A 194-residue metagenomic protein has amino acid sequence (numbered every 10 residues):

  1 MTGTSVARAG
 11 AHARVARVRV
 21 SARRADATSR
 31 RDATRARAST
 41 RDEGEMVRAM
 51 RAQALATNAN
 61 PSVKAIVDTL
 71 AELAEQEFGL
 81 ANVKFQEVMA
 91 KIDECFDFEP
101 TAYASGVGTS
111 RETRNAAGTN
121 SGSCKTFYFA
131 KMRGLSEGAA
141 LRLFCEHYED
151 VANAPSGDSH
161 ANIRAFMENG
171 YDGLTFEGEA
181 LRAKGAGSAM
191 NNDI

Functional and structural regions predicted by a protein language model:
M1-S29, A33-T34, A38: N-terminal chloroplast transit peptides
V6-R8, V18, S29, G79 (+3 more regions): Generic detection of intrinsically disordered/low-complexity segments and helix-coil linkers/edges
R23-G122, T126-Y128, M132, S156-S159 (+1 more regions): N-terminal organelle-targeting presequences
K91, C95, G106, L143-H147 (+1 more regions): Short acidic/histidine-centered micro-motifs embedded in hydrophobic/aromatic stretches that mark compact functional
S123, F127, L141-C145, H160 (+1 more regions): Short amphipathic alpha-helical surface patches that serve as generic macromolecular interface elements
F129-D150: Mid-chain, well-packed structural core segment of small domains
H147-D193: Amphipathic alpha-helical binding modules
